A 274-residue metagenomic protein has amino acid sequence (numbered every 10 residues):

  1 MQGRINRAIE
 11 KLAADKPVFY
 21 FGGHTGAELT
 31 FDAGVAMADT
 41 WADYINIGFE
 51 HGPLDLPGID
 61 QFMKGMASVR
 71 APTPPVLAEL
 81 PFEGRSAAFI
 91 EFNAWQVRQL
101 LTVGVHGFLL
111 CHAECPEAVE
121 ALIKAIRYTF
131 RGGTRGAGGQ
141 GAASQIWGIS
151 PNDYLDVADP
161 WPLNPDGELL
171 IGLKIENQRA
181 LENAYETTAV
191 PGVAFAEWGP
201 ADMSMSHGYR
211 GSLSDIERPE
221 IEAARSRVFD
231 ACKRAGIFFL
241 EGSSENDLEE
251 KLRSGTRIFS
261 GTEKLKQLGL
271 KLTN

Functional and structural regions predicted by a protein language model:
M1-N274: Expand to "…catalyze enediolate/carbanion chemistry for C-C bond making/breaking, isomerization, decarboxylation
